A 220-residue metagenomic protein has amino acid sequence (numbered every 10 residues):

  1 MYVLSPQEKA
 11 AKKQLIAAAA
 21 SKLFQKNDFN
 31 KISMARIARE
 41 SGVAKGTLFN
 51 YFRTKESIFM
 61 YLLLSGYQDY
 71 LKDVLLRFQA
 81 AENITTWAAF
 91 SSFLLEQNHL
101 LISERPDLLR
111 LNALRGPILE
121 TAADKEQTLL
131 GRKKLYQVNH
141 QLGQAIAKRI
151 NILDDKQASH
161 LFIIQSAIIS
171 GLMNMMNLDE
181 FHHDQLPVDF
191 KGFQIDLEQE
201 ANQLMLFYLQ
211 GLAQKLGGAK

Functional and structural regions predicted by a protein language model:
M1-N27, I32-R36, E40, A80-T86: Basic, helix-initiating cap at the start of DNA-binding domains
L15, N30-S57, Y61: Helix-turn-helix
L15-K22, E40, S57-A80, E96 (+2 more regions): Alpha-helical structural segments
A17, S91-L95, F162, E198-L209: Short, amphipathic alpha-helical "lid/cap" segments that border enzyme active or binding sites
Y61, L76-R105, L161-Q165: Hydrophobic alpha-helical connector segments
S91-L119, M173-N177: Helical hydrophobic small-molecule/effector-binding pocket
A122-I150, K156: Amphipathic alpha-helical packing segments from all-alpha helical-bundle domains
H140-Q144, K148-I152, I168-K220: C-terminal peripheral helix-coil segments that are non-catalytic and often amphipathic
